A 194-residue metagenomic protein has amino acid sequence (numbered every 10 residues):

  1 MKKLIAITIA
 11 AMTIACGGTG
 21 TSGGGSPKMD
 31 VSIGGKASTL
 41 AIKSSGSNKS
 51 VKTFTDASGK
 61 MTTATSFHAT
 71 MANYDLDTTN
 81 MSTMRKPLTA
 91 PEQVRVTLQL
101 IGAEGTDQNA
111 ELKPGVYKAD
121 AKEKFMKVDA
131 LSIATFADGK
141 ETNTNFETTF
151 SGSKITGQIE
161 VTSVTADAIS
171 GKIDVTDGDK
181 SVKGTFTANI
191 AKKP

Functional and structural regions predicted by a protein language model:
K2-T8: Sec-dependent signal peptide recognition, specifically the positively charged N-region followed immediately by
T8, G23, G34, L88-A90 (+3 more regions): A generic structural signal for short, solvent-exposed coil/turn residues that cap or connect secondary-structure
T13-A15: C-terminal motif of bacterial Sec signal peptides marking the signal peptidase cleavage site
T19-T149: An ectodomain-focused feature that recognizes extracytoplasmic/extracellular
L112-K193: Acidic, glycine-rich flexible loop segments
